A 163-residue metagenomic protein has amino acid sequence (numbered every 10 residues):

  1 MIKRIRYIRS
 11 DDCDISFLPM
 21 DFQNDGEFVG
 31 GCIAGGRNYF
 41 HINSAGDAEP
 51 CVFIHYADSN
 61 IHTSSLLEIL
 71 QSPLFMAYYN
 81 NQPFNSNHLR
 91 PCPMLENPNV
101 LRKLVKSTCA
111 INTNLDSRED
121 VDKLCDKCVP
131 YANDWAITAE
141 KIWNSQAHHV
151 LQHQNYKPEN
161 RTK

Functional and structural regions predicted by a protein language model:
M1-P50, L95-V100: A C-terminal junction/extension of Radical SAM enzymes
F53-K163: Flexible mid-to-C-terminal extensions adjoining Fe-S/redox cofactors in radical SAM and related proteins
